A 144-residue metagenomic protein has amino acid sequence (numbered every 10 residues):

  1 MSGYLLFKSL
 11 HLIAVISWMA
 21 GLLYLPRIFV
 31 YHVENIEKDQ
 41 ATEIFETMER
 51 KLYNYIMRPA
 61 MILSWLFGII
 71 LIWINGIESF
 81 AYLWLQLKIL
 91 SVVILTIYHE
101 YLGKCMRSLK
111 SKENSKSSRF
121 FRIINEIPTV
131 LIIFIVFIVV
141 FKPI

Functional and structural regions predicted by a protein language model:
M1-I144: Polytopic transmembrane helical bundles with strong interfacial aromatic enrichment
